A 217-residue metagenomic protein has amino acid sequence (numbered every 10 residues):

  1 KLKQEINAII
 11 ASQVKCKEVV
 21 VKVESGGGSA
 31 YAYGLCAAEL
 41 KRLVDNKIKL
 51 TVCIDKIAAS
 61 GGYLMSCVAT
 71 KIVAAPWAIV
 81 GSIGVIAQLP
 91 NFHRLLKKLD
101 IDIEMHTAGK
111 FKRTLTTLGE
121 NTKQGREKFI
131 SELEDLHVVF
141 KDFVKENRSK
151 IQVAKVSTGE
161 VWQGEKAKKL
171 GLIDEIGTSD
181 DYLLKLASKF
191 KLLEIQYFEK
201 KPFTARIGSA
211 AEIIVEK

Functional and structural regions predicted by a protein language model:
K1-A59, L64-M65, A69-A75, I86-K217: N-terminal organellar transit peptides
G81-I83: Flexible, glycine/proline-enriched loop segments at strand-loop-helix junctions that form or flank small-ligand binding
